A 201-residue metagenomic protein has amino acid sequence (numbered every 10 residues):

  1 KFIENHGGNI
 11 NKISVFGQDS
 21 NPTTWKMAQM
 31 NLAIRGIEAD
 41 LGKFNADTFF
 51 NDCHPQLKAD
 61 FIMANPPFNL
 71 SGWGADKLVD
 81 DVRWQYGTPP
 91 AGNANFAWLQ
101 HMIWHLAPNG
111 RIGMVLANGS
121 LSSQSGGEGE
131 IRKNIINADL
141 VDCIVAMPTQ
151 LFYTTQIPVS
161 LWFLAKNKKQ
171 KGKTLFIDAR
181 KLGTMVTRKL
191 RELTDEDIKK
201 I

Functional and structural regions predicted by a protein language model:
K1-A64, N69-W73, L78-Q85, A117-G119 (+2 more regions): Conserved S-adenosyl-L-methionine
I10, H54-Q56, A91-N93, T154-I157 (+1 more regions): A generic fold-level signal
F16, P90, S123, V186-K189 (+1 more regions): A general boundary/transition motif marking the beginning of the first structured unit of a protein
S20, W25, P90-L164: Conserved Class I SAM-dependent methyltransferase catalytic core
D40-C53, A146-T149, K171-R180, I201: Non-catalytic, mostly N-terminal accessory regions of nucleic-acid modification and defense proteins
D47, P66, V82, A94 (+5 more regions): Flexible, active-site-adjacent loop/turn segments at secondary-structure boundaries
D60-F61, G113, T174: Structural motif
F152-I201: Flexible, glycine-/basic-rich loop-and-beta segments that form/coincide with the SAM-dependent methyltransferase
